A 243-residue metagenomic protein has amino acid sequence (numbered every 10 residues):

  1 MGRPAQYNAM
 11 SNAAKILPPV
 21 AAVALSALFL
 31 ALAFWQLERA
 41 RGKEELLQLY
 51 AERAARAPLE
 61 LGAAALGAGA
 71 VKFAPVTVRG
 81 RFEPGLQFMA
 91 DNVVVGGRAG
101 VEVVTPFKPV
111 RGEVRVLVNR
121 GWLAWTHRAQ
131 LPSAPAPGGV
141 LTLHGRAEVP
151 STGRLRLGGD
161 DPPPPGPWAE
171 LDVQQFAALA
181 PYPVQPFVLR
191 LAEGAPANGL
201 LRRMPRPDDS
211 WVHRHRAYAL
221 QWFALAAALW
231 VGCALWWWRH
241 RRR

Functional and structural regions predicted by a protein language model:
Y7-R243: Surface-exposed, charge/polar-rich loops and edge strands
